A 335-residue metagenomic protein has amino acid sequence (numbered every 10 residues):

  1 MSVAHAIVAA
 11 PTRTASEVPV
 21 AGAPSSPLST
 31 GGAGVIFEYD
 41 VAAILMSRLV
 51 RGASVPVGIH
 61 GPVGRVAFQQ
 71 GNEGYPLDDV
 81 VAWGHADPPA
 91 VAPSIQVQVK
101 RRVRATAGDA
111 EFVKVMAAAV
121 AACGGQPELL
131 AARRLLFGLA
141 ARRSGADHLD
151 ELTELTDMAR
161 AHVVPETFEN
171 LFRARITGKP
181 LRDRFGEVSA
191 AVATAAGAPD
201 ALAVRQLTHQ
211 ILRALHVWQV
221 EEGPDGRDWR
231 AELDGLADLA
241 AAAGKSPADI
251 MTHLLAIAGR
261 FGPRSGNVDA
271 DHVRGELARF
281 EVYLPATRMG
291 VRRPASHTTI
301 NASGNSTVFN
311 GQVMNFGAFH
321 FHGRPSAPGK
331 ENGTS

Functional and structural regions predicted by a protein language model:
M1-G34, D87-T299, S303, G311: Acidic metal-coordinating catalytic centers involved in nucleic-acid phosphodiester chemistry
M1-V3, F316, F321: Non-Sec secretion/translocation targeting segments of pathogen effectors
A23-P24, G31-K114: Catalytic centers of nucleases
Q69, W83, N301-S303, H322: A structural detector for beta-sheet-dominated domains
I300, F309, G329-E331: Generic cytosolic/nucleocytoplasmic N-terminal low-complexity/intrinsically disordered segments
N305-T307, G311, G317, G323: Small-residue (G/S/T/A) turn/hinge positions that recur once per unit in extracellular repeat modules
F319-S335: Long, low-complexity, intrinsically disordered segments
